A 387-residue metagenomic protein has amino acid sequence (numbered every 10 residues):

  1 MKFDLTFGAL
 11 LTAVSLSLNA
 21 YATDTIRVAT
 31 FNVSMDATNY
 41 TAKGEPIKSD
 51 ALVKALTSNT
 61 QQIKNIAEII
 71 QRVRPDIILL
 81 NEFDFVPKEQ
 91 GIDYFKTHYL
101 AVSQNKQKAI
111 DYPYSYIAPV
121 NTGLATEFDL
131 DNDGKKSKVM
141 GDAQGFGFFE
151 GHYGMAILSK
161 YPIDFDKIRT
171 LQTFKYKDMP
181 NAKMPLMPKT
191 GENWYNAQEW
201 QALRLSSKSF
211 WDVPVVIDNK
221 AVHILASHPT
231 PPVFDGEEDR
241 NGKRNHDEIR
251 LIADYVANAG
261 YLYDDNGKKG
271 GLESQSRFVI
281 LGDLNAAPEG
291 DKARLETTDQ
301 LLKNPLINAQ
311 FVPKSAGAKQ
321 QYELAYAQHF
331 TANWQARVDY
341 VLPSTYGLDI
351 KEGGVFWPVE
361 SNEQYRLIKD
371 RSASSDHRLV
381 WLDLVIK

Functional and structural regions predicted by a protein language model:
M1-G8: Bacterial N-terminal signal peptides that target proteins for export
G8-S17: Bacterial N-terminal signal peptides
Y21-I157, P185-A202, D218-V222, E237 (+3 more regions): N-terminal, active-site-proximal structural segment of metallo-dependent hydrolase catalytic domains
A22-V28, K160-F165, A182, L205-H228: Beta-strand-turn-beta hairpins that frame and shape the catalytic cleft of phosphate-ester-processing enzymes
V33, E82-F83, Y161, P229 (+1 more regions): Active-site metal-binding loops of divalent metal-dependent hydrolases
T60-K64, E192-V215, A253-K269: A Trp-anchored, charged/polar loop motif used as the substrate-binding/catalytic surface of acyl/ester-handling
P162-F174, D178-P180, P214, N241-I280 (+1 more regions): Metal-dependent phosphoester-hydrolase catalytic domains
V222-K243: Active-site His/acidic residue clusters
